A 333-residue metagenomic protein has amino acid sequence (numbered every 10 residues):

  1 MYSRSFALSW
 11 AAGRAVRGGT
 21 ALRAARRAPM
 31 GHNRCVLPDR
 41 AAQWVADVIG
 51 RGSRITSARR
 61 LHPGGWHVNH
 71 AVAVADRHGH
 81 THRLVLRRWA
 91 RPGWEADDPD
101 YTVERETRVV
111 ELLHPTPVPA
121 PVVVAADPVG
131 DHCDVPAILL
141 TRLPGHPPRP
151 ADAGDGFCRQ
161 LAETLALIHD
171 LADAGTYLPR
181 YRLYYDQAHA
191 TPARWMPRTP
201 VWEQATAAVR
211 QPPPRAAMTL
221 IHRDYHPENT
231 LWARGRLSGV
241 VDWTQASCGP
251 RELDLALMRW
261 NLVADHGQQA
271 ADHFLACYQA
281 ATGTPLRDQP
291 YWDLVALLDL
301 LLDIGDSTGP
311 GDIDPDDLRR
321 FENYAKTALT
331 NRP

Functional and structural regions predicted by a protein language model:
G13, G18-G19, G31: Residue-identity detector for glycine
R27-I55: Juxta-kinase regulatory segment immediately upstream of eukaryotic protein kinase catalytic domains
H62, W66-V74, L84-L86, V123 (+1 more regions): Active-site acidic catalytic loop and adjacent metal/ATP-binding pocket of ATP-dependent phosphoryl transfer enzymes
H80-V135, P150-T164: A conserved alpha-helical element in kinase catalytic cores
P121-I138, R142-Q204, A216-M218, A246-G249 (+1 more regions): A cross-family kinase active-site recognition segment
R159, L257-P333: Helix-rich C-terminal or lid/interface subdomains of diverse kinases
